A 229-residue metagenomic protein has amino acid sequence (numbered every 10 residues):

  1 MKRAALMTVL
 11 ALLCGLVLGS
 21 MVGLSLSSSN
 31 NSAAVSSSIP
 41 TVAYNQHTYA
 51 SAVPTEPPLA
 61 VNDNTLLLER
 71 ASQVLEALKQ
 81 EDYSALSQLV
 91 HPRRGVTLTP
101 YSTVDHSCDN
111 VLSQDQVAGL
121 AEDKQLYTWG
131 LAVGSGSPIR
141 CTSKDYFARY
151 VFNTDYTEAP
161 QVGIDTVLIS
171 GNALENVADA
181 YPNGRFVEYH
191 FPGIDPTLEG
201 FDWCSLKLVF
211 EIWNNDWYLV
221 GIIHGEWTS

Functional and structural regions predicted by a protein language model:
M1-L12: N-terminal Sec-pathway targeting helices
M7, G15, M21-V35, Q46-R70 (+1 more regions): C-terminal-biased regions
S37, T41: Pyridoxal 5′-phosphate
Q73-L86: Short helix-adjacent coil turns
